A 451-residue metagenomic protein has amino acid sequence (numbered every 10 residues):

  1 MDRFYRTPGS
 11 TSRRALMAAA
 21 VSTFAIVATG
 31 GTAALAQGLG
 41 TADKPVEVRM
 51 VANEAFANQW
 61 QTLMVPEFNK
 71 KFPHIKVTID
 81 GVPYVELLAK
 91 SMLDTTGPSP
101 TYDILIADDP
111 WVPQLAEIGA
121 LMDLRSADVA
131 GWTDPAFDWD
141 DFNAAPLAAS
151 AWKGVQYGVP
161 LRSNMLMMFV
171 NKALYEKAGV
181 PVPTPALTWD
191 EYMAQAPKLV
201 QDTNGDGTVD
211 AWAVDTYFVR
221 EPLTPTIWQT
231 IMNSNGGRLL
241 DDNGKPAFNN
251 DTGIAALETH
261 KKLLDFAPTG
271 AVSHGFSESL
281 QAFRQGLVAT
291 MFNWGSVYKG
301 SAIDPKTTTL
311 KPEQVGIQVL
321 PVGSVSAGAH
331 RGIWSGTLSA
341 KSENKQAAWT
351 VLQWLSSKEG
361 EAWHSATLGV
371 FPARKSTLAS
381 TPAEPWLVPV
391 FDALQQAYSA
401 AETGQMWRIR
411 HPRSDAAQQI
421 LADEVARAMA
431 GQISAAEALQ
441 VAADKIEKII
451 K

Functional and structural regions predicted by a protein language model:
G38, D109-M165, D210, P312-Q318 (+1 more regions): Hinge/lid segment of periplasmic solute-binding proteins
T41, R125-F142, P185, N204-T208 (+6 more regions): Short, solvent-exposed loop/beta-turn-alpha elements that line the ligand-binding surface or hinge of extracytoplasmic
D43-A55, I75-D80, D103-I104, Y157 (+2 more regions): Short, well-ordered beta-strand elements
E67-F142, E176-G179, A282, G286-T290 (+2 more regions): Extracytoplasmic "Venus flytrap"/periplasmic binding protein-like
L93, T101-D103, T133-L174, G316-I317 (+3 more regions): A structural signal for short loop-to-beta-strand junctions that line the ligand-binding cleft of periplasmic/secreted
W152-L161, L166, D190-K245, V288: Extracytoplasmic/periplasmic solute-binding protein
Q195-P197, D242-S273, G316, L320: Glycine-centered hinge/linker elements that transmit conformational signals in sensory and ligand-binding systems
V315-Q318, A366-I420, R427: Long, aromatic- and glycine/proline-rich binding clefts that accommodate carbohydrate-like moieties
